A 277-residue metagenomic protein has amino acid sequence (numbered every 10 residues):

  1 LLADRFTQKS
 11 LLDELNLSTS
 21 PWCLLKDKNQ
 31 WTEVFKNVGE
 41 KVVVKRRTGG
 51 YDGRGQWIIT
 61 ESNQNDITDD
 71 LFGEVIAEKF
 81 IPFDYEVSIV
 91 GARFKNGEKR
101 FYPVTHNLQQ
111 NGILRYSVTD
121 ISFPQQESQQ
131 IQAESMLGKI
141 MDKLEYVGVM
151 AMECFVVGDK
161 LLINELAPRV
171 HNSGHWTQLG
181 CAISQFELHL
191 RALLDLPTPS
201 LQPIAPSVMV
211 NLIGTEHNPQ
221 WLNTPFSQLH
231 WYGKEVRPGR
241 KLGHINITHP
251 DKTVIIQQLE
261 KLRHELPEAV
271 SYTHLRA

Functional and structural regions predicted by a protein language model:
L2-S88, A92-I140, R263: Active-site nucleotide/adenylate-binding loops and adjacent lid/helix of ATP-dependent enzymes
I59-E61, R93, L212-G214, I247-P250: Short beta-strand-to-loop capping motifs
R100, M150, L161-E165: Protein kinase-like catalytic core scaffold
I131-M152, V157, P168-T215: Active-site "cap" helix and flanking loop/linker of ATP-utilizing ligase/carboxylase catalytic domains
P203-P206, V210-R237: Glycine-rich active-site loop/lid that clamps phosphate-bearing ligands
P238-H249: An anion-binding loop in the catalytic cleft
I256-H264: Short amphipathic alpha-helices in soluble, non-transmembrane regions that often serve as interface/regulatory elements
T273-A277: Conserved small/polar residues in nucleotide/adenosyl-binding loops
